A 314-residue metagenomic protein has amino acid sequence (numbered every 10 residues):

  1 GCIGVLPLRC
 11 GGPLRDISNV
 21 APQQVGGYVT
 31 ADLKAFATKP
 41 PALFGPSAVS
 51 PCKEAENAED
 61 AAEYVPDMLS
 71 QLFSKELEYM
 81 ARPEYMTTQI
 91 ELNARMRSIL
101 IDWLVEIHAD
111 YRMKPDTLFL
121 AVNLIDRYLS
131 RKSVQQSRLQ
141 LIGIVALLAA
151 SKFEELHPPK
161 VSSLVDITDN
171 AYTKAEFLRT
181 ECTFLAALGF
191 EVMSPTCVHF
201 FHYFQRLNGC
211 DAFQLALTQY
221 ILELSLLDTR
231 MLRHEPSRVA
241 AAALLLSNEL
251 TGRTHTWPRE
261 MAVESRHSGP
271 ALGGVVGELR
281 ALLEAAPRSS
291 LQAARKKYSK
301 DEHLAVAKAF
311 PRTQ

Functional and structural regions predicted by a protein language model:
G1-I144, L148-Q314: Acidic, serine/threonine-rich low-complexity regulatory regions at protein termini of eukaryotic cell-cycle
